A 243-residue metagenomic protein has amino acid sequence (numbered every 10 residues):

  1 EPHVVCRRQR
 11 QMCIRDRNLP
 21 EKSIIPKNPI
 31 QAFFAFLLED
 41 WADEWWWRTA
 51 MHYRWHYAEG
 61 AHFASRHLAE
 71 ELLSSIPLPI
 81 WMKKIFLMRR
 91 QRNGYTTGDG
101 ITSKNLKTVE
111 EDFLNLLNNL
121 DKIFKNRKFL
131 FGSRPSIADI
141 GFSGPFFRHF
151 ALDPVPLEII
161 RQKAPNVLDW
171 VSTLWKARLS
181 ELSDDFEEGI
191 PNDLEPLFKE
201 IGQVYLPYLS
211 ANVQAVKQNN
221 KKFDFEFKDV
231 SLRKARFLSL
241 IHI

Functional and structural regions predicted by a protein language model:
E1, C13, A35, R134 (+1 more regions): Short, thiol/selenol-centered motifs that function as redox-active sites or metal-ligating centers
E1, N18-L19: N-terminal G-site helix/loop of the GST-like fold
P2-I14, H242: Single conserved hydrophobic/aromatic residue that forms the stacking wall/gate of nucleotide- or nucleobase-binding
R15, L38, P145-H149: Buried hydrophobic packing segments
P20-N28, P156-L157: Short, polar/flexible loop-turn hinges at active-site or ligand-entry regions and domain interfaces
I25-E39, H52-G60: Short, glycine/charge-rich beta-strand/loop segments that flank catalytic centers and engage negatively charged groups
W47-I241: GST-like fold's C-terminal all-alpha helical module
